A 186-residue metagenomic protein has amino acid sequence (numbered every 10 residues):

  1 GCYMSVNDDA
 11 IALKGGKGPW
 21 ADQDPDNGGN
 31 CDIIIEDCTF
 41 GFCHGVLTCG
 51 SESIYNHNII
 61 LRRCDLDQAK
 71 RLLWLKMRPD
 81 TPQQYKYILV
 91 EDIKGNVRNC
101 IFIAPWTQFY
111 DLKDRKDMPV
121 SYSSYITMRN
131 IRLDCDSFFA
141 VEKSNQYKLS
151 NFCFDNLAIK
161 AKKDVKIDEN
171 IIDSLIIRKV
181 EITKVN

Functional and structural regions predicted by a protein language model:
G1-N186: Extracellular/periplasmic carbohydrate-active domains that bind, remodel, or depolymerize complex polysaccharides
